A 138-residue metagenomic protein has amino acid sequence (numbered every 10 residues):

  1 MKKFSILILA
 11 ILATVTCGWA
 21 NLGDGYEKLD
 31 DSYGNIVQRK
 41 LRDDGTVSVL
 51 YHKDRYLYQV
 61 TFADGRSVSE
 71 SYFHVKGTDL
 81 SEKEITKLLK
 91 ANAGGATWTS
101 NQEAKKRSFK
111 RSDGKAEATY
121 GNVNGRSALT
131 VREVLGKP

Functional and structural regions predicted by a protein language model:
S5-V15: Bacterial N-terminal signal peptides
A10, W19, V75: Short, flexible active-site loop motifs that bind/organize anionic cofactors or intermediates
T14, D24, Y33: Functionally constrained cores in energy, signaling, and assembly domains
V15-C17, D79: N-terminal compositionally biased, intrinsically disordered segments and leader/signal-like regions
W19-K28: Cleaved targeting-peptide boundary
K28-T130, L135-K137: A cross-family detector of function-defining hotspots
